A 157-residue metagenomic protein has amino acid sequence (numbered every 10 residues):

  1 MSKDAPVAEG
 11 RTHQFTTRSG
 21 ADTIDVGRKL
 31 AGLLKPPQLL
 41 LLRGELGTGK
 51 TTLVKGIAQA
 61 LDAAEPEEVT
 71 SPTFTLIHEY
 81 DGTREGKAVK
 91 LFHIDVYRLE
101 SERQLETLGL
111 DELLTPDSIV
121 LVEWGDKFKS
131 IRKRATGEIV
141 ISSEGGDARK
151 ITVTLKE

Functional and structural regions predicted by a protein language model:
S2-K29: N-terminal pre-Walker A segment at the start of P-loop NTPase domains
S2-P6, H13, E100-E157: Short phosphate-coordinating micro-motif centered on Lys-Gly-acidic
A31-P37: Phosphate-binding P-loop
L40-L42: Hydrophobic anchor at the beta1->P-loop junction of P-loop NTPases
E45: P-loop (Walker A) phosphate-binding loop of NTP-binding proteins
K50: Conserved lysine of the Walker
Q59-E68, G82: Post-Walker A helix-loop "phosphate-sensing" segment adjacent to the P-loop in P-loop NTPases
V69-F92: AAA+/P-loop NTPase substrate/partner-engagement loops
